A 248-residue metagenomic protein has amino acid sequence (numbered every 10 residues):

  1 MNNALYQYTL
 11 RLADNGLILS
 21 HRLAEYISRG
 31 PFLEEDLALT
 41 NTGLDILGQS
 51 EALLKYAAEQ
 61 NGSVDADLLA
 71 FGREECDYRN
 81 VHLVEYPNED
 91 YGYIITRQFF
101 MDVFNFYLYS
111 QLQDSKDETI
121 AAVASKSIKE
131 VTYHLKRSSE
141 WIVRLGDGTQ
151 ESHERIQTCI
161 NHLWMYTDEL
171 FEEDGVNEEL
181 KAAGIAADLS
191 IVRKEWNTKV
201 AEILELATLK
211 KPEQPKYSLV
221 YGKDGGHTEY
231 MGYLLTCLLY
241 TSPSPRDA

Functional and structural regions predicted by a protein language model:
M1-Q7, G72-R97, G148-T149, Y166-A186: Acidic/His metal-coordination segments adjacent to aromatic residues that form catalytic metal sites in metalloenzymes
L5-T9, G30-Q49, I94, T119-V131: Alpha-helical scaffold segments that form or flank carboxylate-/histidine-based iron centers
L19-N41, N105-I120: Helix-loop segments that flank and shape redox-cofactor active sites
G43-G72, S138-V143: Conserved alpha-helical segments that form or flank metal/cofactor-binding pockets of metalloenzymes
L83-E140: Internal, conserved structured core segments that host functional sites
T119-A182: A contiguous pocket-lining binding segment that forms or flanks enzyme active sites
D168-L239: A structured, mid-to-C-terminal "fold-capping" secondary-structure block
Y240-A248: Single conserved hydrophobic/aromatic residue that forms the stacking wall/gate of nucleotide- or nucleobase-binding
